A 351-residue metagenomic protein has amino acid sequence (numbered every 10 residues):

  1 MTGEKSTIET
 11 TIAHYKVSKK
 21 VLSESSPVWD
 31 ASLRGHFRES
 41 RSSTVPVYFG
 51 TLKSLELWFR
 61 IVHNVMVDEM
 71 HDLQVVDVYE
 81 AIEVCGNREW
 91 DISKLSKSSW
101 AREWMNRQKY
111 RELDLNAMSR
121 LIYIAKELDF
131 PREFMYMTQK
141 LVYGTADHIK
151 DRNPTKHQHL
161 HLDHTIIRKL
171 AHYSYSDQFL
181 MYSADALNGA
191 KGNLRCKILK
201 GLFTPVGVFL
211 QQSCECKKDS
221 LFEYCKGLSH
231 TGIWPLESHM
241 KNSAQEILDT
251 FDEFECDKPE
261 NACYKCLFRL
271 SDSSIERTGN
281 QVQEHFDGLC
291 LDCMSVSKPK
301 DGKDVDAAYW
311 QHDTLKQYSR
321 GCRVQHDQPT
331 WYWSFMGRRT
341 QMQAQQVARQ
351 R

Functional and structural regions predicted by a protein language model:
T2-Y110, F203-D252: Canonical BTB/POZ domain core
S98-A101, M105-R351: Acidic, serine/threonine- and proline-rich low-complexity regulatory tracts
